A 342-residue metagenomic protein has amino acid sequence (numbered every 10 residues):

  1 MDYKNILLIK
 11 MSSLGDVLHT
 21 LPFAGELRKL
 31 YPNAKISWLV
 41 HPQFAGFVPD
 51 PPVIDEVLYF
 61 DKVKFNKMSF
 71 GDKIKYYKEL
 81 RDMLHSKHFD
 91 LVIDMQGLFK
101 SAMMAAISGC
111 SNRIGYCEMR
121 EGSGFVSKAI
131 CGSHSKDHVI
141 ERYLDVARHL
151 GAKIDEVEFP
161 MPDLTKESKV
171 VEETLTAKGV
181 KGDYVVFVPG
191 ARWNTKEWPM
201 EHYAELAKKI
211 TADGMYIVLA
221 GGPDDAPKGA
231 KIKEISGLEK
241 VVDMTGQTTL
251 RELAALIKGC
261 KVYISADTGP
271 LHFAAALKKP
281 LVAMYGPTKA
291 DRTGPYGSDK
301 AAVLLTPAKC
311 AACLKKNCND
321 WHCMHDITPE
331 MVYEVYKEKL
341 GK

Functional and structural regions predicted by a protein language model:
M1-K342: Catalytic machinery of carbohydrate-active enzymes, primarily nucleotide-sugar-dependent glycosyltransferases
